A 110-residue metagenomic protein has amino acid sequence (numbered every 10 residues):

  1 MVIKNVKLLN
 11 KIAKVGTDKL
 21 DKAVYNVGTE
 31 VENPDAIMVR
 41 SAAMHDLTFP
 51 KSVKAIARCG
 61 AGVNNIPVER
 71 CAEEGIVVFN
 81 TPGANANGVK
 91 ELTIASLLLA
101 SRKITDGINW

Functional and structural regions predicted by a protein language model:
M1-F79: An N-terminal-biased, well-structured beta-alpha scaffold segment characteristic of Rossmann-like dinucleotide-binding
E74, P82-W110: Phosphate-binding beta-alpha-beta segment of Rossmann-like dinucleotide-binding domains, i.e., the NAD(P)
